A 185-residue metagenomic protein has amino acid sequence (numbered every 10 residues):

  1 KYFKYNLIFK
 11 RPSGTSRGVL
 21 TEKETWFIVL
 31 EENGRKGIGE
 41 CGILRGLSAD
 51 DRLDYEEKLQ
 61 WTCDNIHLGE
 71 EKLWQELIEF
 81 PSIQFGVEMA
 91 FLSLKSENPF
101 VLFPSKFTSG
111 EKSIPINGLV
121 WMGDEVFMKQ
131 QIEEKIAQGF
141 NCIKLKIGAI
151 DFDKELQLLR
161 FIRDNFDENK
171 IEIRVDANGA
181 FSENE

Functional and structural regions predicted by a protein language model:
K1-I173, N178-A180: N-terminal capping/lid subdomain adjacent to the active-site entrance of alpha/beta enzymes
S182-E185: Catalytic cores of alpha/beta
